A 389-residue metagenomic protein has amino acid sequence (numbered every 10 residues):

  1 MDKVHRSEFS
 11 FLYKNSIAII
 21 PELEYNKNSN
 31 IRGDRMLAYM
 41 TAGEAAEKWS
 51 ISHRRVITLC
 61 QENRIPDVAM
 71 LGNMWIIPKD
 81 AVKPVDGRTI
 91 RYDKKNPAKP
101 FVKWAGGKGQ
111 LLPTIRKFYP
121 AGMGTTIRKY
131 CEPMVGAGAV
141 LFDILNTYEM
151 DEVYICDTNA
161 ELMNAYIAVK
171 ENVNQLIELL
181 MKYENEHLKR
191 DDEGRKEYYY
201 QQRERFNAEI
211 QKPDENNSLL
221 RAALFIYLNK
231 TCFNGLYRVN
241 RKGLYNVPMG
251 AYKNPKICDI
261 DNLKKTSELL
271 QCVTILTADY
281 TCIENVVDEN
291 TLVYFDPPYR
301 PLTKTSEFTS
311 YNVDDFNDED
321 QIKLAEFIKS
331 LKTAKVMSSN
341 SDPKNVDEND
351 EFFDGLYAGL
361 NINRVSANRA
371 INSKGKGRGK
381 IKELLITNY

Functional and structural regions predicted by a protein language model:
Y13-P21, N26-I31, R35, K79-A98: A short, Lys/Arg-enriched interface patch at domain edges and termini
S29-R55: Polyanion-binding surface elements
S50-I76: Major-groove DNA-recognition helix of helix-turn-helix-type DNA-binding domains
Y92-K129, A139: S-adenosyl-L-methionine
I115, Y130-I144, I155-N159, Y166 (+5 more regions): Conserved proline-anchored active-site loop of SAM-dependent methyltransferases that bridges a beta-strand
T147-Q271: Class I S-adenosyl-L-methionine-dependent methyltransferase module
D320-N368: Conserved Class I SAM-dependent methyltransferase catalytic core
L356-Y389: Class I S-adenosyl-L-methionine
